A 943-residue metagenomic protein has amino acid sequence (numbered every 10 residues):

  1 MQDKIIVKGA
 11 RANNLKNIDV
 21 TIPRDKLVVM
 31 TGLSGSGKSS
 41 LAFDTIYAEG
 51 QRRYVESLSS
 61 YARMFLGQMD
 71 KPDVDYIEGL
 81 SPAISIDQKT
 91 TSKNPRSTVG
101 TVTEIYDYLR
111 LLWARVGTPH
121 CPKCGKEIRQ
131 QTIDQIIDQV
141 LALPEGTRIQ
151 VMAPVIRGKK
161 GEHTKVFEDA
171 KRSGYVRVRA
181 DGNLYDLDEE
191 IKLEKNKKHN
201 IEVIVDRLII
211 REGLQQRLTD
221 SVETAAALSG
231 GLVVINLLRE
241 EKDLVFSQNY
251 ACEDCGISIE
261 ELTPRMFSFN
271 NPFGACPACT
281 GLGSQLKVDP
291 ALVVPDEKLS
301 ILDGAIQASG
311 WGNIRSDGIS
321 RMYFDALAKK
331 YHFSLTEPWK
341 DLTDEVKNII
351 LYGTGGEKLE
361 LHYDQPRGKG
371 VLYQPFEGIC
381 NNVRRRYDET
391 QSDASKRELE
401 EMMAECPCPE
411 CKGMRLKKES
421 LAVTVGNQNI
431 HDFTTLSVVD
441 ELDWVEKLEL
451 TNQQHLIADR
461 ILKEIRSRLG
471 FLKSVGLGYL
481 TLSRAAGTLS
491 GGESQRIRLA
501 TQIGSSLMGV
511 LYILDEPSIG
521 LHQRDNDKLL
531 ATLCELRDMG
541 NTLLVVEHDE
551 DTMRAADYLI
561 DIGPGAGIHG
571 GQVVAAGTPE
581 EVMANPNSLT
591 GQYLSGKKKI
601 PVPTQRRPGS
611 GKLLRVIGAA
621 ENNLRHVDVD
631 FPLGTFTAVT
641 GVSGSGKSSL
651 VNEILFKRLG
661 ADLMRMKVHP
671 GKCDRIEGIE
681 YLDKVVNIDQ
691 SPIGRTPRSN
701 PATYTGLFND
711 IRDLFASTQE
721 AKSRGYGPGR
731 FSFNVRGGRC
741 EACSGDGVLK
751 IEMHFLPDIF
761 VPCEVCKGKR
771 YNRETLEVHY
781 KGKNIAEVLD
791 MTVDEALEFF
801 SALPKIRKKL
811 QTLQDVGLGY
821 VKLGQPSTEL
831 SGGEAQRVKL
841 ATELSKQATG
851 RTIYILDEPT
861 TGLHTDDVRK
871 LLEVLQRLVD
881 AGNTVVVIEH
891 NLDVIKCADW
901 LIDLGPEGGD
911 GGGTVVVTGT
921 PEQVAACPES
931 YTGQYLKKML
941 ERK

Functional and structural regions predicted by a protein language model:
M1-K943: Conserved phosphate-binding elements of NTP-dependent enzyme cores
